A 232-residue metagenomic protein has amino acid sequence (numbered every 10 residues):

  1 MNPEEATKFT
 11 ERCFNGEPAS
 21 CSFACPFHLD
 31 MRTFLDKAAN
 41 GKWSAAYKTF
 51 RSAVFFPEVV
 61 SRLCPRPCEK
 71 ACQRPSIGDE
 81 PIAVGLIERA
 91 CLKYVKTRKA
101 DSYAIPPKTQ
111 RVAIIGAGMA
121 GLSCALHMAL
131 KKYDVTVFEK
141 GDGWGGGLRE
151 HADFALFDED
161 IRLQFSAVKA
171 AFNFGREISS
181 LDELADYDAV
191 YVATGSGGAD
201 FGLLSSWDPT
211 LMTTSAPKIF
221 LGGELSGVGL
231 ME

Functional and structural regions predicted by a protein language model:
M1-R111, V192-S205, T210-F220, L225-S226 (+1 more regions): Ferredoxin-type iron-sulfur electron-transfer modules and their immediate structural context
F9, G16, A167-V168, D186: Structured helix-beta-strand junction loops
H28-N40, A45-R51, E80-I82, I114-F174: Beta1-alpha1 glycine-rich phosphate/pyrophosphate-binding loop at the start of Rossmann-like nucleotide-binding domains
R66, W144-G145, S180-L181: Short secondary-structure capping/turn micro-motifs that flank functional sites
I114-F138, N173-D186, V190, G197-L203 (+1 more regions): Rossmann-like dinucleotide/flavin-binding elements
